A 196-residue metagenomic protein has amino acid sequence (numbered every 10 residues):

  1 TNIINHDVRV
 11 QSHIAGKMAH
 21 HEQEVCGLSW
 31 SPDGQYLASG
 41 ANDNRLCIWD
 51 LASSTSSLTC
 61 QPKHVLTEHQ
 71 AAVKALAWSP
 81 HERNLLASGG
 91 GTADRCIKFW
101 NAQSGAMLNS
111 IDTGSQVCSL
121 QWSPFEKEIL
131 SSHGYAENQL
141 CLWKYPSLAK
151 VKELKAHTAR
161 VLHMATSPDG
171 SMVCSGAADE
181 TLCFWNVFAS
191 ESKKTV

Functional and structural regions predicted by a protein language model:
T1, S39-D43, G89-A93, S132-A136 (+1 more regions): Conserved strand-to-loop turn within each blade of WD40 beta-propeller repeats
I3-D7, L46-L51, L76, I97-N101 (+2 more regions): WD40-repeat beta-propellers
S12-M18, Q61-L66, A106-S110, A149-L154: A short beta-strand motif characteristic of beta-propeller blades
M18-V25, L66-V73, D112-V117, K155-V161: WD40/WD-repeat beta-propeller blade N-cap
S29-Q35, A77-R83, T113, Q121-E126 (+1 more regions): Loop/turn segments within WD40 beta-propeller blades
L37, L86, I129-L130, V173: Hydrophobic beta-strand positions that form the internal "hydrophobic ladder" of WD40/Gbeta-like beta-propeller blades
T92, I111-W143: Loop/turn-rich, solvent-exposed surfaces of beta-rich toroidal or solenoidal domains
G114-Q116, A136-Q139, S147-L162, S167-V196: Terminal intrinsically disordered, low-complexity extensions flanking WD-repeat/beta-propeller proteins
